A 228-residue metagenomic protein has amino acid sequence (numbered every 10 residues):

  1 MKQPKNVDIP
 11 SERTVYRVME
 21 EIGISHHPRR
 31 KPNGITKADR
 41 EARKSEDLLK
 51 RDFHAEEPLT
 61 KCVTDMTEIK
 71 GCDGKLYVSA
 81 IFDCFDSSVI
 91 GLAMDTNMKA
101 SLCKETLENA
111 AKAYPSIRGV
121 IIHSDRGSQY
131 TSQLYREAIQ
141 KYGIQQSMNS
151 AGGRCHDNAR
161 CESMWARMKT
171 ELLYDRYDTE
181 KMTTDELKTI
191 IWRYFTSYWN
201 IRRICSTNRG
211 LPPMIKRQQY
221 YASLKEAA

Functional and structural regions predicted by a protein language model:
M1-E57, C155, P212-A222: Basic, flexible linker segments flanking DNA-binding modules in nucleic acid-interacting mobile-element proteins
S11, S45, L59, V78 (+5 more regions): Hydrophobic (often cysteine-bearing) scaffold residues that line and stabilize catalytic clefts of nucleotide/cofactor
V15, M19, L49, D65 (+11 more regions): Mobile genetic element proteins and their domesticated derivatives, centered on retroelements and DNA transposons
I35-A38, S124-R126, S132-R136, M148-T170 (+2 more regions): RNase H-like two-metal-ion nuclease catalytic core shared by retroviral integrases and related mobile-element nucleases
R51-I90, T96: An active-site-proximal beta-strand-loop segment
K70, G74, L92-P115, T131: Active-site beta-loop-alpha junctions of metal-dependent nucleic acid enzymes, especially the RNase H-like/DDE
D86-L92, Q146-N149, Y174-R176: Short small-residue beta-strand/loop micro-motif enriched in glycine and branched aliphatics
Q140, A166-A228: C-terminal domain-tail junction helix/linker
